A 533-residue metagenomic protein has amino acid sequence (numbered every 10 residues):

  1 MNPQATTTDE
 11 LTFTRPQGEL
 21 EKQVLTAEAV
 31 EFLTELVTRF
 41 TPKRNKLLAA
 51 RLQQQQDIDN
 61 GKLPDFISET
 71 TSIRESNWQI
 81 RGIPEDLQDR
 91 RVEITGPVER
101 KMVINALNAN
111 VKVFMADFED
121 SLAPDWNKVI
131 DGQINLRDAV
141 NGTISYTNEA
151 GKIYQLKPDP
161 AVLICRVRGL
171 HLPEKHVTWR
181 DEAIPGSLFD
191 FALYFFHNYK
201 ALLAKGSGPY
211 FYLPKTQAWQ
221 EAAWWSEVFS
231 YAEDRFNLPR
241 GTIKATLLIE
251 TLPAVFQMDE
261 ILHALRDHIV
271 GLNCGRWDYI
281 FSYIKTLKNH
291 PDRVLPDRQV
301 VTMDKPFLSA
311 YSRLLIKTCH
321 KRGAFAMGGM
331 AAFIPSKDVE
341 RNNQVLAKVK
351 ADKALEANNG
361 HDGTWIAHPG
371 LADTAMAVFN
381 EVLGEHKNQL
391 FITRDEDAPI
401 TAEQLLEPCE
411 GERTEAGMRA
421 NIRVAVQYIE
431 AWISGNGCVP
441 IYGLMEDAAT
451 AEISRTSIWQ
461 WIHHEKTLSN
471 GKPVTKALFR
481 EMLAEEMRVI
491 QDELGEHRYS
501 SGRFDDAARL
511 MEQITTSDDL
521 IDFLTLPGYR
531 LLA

Functional and structural regions predicted by a protein language model:
N2-A533: Expand to "…catalyze enediolate/carbanion chemistry for C-C bond making/breaking, isomerization, decarboxylation
